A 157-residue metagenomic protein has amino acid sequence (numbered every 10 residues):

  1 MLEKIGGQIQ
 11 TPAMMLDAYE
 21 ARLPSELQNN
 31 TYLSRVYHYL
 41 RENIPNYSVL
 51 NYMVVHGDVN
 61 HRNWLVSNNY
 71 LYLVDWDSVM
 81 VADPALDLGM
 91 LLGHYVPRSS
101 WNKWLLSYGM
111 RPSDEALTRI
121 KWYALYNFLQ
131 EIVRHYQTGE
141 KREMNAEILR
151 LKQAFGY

Functional and structural regions predicted by a protein language model:
M1-G57, E147, L151: An alpha-helical support segment within catalytic cores of ATP-dependent transferases
L16-Y19, W101, L129: A general structural signal for well-ordered alpha-helical segments in protein cores
P24, V133-Y157: ATP/Mg2+ or Mg2+-diphosphate-binding catalytic cores that bind nucleotide phosphates or diphosphates via glycine-rich
N29, A116-T118, E140-M144: Residue-level recognition of alpha-helical structural elements
R35-Y39, M90, K103, S107 (+3 more regions): Alpha-helical elements of Rossmann-like donor-binding domains used by nucleotide-donor carbohydrate transfer enzymes
D58, N63: Conserved catalytic-loop position in the HRD/HxD motif
V66-L117: Active-site Asp-x-Gly
K121-Q130: Hydrophobic alpha-helical segments that form the core of small-molecule binding pockets and/or dimer interfaces
